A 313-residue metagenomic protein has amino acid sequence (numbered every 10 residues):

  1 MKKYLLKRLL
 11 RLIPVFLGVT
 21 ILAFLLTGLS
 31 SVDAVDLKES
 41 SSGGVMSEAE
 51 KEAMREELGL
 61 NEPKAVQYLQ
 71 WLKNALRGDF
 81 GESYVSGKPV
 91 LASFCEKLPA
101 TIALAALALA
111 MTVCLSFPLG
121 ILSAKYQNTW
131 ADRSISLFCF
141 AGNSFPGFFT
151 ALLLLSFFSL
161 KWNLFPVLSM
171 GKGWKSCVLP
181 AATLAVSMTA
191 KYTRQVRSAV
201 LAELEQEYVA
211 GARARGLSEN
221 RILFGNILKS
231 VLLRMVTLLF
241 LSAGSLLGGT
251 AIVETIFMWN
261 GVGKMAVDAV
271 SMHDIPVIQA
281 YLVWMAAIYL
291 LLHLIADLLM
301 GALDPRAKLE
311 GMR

Functional and structural regions predicted by a protein language model:
K2-K3, F94-A131, G147, G171-R313: Alpha-helical transmembrane segments of integral membrane proteins, especially multi-pass inner/plasma-membrane
L6-F16: N-terminal signal-anchor/signal peptide hydrophobic helix marking the start of the first transmembrane segment
L12, T20, G44, F140 (+5 more regions): Residue-level recognition of pore/gate-forming positions within transmembrane alpha-helices of multi-pass
F16-L22, A141-F148, L238-G244: Hydrophobic alpha-helical membrane-insertion segments
F16-L69, N163-L179: Hydrophobic alpha-helical transmembrane segments of membrane transport/permease proteins and related membrane-embedded
A23-S31, L58-G59, K73, L137-P166 (+1 more regions): Membrane-water interface segments at the C-terminal ends of transmembrane alpha-helices in multi-pass inner-membrane
L60-F117: An internal, D/E-rich "acidic patch" concept
R77, T150-A151, L201: Alpha-helical transmembrane segments and their lipid-water interface positions in multi-pass membrane proteins
